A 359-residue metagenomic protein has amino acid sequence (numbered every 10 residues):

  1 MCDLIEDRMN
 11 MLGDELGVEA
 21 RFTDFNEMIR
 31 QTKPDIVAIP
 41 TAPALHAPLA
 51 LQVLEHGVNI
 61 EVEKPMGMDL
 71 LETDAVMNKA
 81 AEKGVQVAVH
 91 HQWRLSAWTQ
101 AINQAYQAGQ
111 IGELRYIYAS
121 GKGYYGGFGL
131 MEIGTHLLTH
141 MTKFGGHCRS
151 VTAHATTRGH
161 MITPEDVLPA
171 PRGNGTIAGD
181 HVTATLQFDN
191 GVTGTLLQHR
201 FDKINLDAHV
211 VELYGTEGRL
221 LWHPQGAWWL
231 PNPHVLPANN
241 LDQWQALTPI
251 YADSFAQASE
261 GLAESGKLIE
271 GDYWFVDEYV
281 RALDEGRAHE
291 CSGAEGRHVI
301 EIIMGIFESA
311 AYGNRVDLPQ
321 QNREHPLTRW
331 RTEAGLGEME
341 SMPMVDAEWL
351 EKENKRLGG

Functional and structural regions predicted by a protein language model:
M1-G13: NAD(P)-binding Rossmann-fold cofactor-contacting core
L12-V18, K79-A80: Short, conserved SAM-binding/catalytic segment of Class I S-adenosyl-L-methionine-dependent methyltransferases
V18-F25: Conserved SAM-binding strand-loop segment of SAM-dependent methyltransferases
I29-Q31, D35-I36, A42-P43, A47-R94: Beta-strand-loop-alpha-helix segment that lines the small-molecule cofactor/substrate pocket of alpha/beta enzymes
Q92, E165-G179, T183-F188, V211-C291 (+2 more regions): C-terminal glycine/acidic-rich active-site capping loop/insertion
S96-I117, Y125-F128: Rossmann-like NAD(P)H-binding beta-loop-alpha module
G121-D207, A294: Rossmann-like dinucleotide-binding domain that binds NAD(P)(H)
